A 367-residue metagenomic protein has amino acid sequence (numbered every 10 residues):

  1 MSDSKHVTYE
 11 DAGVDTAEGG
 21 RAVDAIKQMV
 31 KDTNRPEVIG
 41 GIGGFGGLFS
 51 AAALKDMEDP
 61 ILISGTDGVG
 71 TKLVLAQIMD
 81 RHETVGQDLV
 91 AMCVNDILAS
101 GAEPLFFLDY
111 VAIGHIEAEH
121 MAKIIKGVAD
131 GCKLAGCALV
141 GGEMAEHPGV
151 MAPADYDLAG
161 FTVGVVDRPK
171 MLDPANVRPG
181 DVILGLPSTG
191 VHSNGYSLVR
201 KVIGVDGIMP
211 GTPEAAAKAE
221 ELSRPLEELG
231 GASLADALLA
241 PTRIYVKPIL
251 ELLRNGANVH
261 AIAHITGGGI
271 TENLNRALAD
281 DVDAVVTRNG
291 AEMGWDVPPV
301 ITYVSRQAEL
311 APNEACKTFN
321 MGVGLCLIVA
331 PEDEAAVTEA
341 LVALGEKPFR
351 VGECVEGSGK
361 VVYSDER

Functional and structural regions predicted by a protein language model:
S2-D11, H120, I124-A138, M151-L158 (+2 more regions): Glycine-/charge-enriched secondary-structure boundary and capping motifs
S2-E37: N-terminal amphipathic/basic leader segments beginning at the initiator methionine
A12, T16, D80, T189-H192 (+1 more regions): Hydrophobic alpha-helical scaffolding
D15, D67, G180, H264 (+1 more regions): Residue-level signature of catalytic and energy-coupling elements of molecular machines, predominantly ATP/GTP-dependent
V23, A122-I125, Y196: Hydrophobic face of alpha-helices
I26, L48, C93-V94, V199-V202 (+4 more regions): Buried hydrophobic packing segments
Q28-T189, V285: Glycine-rich phosphate/pyrophosphate-binding loop regions near the starts of catalytic domains
T66, D157, K170-G230, L234 (+1 more regions): Short, acidic (Asp/Glu-rich) active-site segment that either coordinates a divalent metal cofactor
